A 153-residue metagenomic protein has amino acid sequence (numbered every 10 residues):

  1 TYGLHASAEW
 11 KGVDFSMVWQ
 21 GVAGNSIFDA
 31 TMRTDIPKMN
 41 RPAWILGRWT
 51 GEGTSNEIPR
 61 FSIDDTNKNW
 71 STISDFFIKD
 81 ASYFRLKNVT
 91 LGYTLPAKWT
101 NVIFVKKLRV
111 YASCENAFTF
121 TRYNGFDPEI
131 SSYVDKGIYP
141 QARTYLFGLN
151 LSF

Functional and structural regions predicted by a protein language model:
Y2, S82-K87, Q141-Y145: Residues that define the transmembrane beta-barrel architecture of outer-membrane proteins
A6, M17, V110-A112, L149: Membrane-embedded beta-strand positions of outer-membrane beta-barrel proteins
E9, Q20-V22, S113-A117, S152: Outer-membrane beta-barrel pore domains and translocons
W10-V13, V105-K107, A142-T144: Strand-connecting loop/turn motifs
G12-M17, K98-W99: Repeated loop/turn-to-beta-strand initiation elements of outer-membrane beta-barrel proteins
D14-S16, A23-I27, F118-T121: Flexible loop/turn segments at secondary-structure boundaries
V22-R109, C114: Extracytoplasmic gating/loop element in the C-terminal half of outer-membrane beta-barrel translocons and assembly
R48-T50, I58, I73, A117-F153: C-terminal beta-signal and terminal closure region of outer-membrane beta-barrel proteins
